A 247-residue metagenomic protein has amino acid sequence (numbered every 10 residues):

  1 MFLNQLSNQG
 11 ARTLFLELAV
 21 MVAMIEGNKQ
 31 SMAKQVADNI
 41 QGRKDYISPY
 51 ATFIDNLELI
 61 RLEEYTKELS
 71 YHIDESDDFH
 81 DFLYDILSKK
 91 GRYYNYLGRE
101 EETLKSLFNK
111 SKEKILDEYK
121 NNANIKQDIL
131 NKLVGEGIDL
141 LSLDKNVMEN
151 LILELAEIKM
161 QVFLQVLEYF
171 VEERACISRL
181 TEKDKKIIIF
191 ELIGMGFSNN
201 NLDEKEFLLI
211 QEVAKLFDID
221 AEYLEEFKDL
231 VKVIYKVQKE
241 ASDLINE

Functional and structural regions predicted by a protein language model:
M1-E247: Small-residue-enriched hydrophobic alpha-helices in membranes
